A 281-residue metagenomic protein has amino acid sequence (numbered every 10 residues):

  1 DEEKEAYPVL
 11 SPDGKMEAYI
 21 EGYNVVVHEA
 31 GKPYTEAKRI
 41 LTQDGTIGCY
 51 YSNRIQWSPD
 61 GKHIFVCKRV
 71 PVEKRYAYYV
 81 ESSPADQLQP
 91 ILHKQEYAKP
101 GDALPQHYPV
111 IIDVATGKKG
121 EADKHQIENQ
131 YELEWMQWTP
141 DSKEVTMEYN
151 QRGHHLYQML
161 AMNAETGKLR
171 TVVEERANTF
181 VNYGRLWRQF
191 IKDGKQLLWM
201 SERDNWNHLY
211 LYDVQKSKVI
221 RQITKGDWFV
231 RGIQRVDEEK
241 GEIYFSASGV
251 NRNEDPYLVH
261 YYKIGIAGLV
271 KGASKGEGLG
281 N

Functional and structural regions predicted by a protein language model:
E2-E17, G45-I64, H93-G101, Q106-Y108 (+6 more regions): Conserved beta-propeller blade repeats
K15-M16, G22-V26, A30-Y76, G241-I243 (+3 more regions): Repeat-solenoid scaffold signature
G22-H28, E73-Y79, Q106-Y108, H154-A161 (+2 more regions): Structural motif
V26, Y34, I47, E73 (+9 more regions): Flexible, glycine-rich phosphate/dinucleotide-binding loops and adjacent beta-alpha linkers at cofactor/substrate
A30-P33, D113-G117, N163-G167, V214-S217 (+1 more regions): Short loop/turn segments that connect beta-strands within beta-propeller blades
T35-Q43, G120-D123, L169-E174, I220-K225 (+1 more regions): Beta-propeller fold detector
A37-Q56, V66-K124: Predominantly five- to eight-bladed beta-propeller fold
T171, H208-K225, H260: Polyanionic (Asp/Glu-rich) segments that form extended negatively charged tracts
